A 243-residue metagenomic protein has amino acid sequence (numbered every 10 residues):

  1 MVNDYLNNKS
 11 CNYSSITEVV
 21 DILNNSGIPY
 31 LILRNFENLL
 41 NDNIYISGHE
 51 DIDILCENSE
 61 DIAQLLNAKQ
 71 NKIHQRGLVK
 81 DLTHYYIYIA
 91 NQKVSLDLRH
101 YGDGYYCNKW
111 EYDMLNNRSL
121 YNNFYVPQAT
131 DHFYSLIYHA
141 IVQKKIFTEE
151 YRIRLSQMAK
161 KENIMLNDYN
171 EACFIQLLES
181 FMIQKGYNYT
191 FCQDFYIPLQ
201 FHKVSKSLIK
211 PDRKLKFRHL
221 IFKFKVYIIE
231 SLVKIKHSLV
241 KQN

Functional and structural regions predicted by a protein language model:
M1-E50, I54-N243: Conserved NTP-donor binding/palm subdomain of two-metal-ion nucleotidyltransferases/polymerases, i.e., the charged
